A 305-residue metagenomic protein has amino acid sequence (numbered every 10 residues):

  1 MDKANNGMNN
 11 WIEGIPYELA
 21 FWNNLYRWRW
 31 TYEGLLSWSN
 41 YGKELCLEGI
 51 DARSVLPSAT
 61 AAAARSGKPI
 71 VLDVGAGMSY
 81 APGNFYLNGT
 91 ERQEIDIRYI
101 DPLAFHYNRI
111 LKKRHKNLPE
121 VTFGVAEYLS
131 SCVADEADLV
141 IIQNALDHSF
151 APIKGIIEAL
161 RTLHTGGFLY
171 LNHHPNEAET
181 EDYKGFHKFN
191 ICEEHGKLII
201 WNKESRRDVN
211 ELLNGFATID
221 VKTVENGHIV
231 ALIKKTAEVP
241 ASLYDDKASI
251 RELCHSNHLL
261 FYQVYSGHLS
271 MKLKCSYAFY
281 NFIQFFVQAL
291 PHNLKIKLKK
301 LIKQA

Functional and structural regions predicted by a protein language model:
D2, V230, I250-A305: Membrane-proximal basic amphipathic "stem/tether" segments
D2-A64: Class I SAM-dependent methyltransferase Rossmann-like catalytic core, especially the SAM/SAH-binding loop
L72-Y128: Class I SAM-dependent methyltransferase SAM/SAH-binding core
Y128-V140: A short acidic, Gly/Pro-enriched loop at the edge of an enzyme's catalytic core that lines a small-molecule cofactor
D138-A151: A short SAM/SAH-binding and catalytic strip from SAM-dependent methyltransferases
I153-F168: A short glycine-rich, Lys/Arg-flanked "PGG" loop and its adjoining helix->strand segment in the class I
Y170-K197: Conserved class I S-adenosyl-L-methionine
F189-A217: Short alpha-helix
